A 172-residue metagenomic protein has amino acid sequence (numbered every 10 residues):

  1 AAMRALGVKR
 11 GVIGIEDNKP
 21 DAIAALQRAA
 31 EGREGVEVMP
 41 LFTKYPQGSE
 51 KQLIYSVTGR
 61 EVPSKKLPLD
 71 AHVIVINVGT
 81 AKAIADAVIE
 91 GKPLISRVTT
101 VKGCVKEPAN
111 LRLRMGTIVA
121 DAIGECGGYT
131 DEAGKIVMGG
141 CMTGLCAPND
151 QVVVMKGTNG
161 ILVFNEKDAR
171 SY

Functional and structural regions predicted by a protein language model:
A1-L6: Histidine-anchored nucleotide/phosphate-binding helix
K9-V119, E125-E132, G140: Hydrophobic alpha-helical positions that pack around
R97-T99, V119, C126-Y172: Ferredoxin-type iron-sulfur electron-transfer modules and their immediate structural context
